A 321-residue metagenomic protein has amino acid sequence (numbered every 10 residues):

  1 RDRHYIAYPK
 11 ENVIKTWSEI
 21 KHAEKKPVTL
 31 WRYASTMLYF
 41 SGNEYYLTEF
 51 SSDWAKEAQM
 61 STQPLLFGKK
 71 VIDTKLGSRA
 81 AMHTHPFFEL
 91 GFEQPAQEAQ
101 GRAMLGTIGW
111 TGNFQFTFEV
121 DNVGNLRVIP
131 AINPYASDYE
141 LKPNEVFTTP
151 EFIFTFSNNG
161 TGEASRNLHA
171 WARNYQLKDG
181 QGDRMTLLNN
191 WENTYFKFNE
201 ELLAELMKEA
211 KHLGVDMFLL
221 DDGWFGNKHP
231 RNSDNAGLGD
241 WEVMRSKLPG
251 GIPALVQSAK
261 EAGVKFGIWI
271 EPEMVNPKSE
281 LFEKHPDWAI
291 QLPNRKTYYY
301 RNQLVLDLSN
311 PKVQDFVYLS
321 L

Functional and structural regions predicted by a protein language model:
R1-E119, Y135: Polysaccharide-binding surfaces and accessory modules of carbohydrate-active proteins
Y8, L141, S246-P249: Hydrophobic beta-strand core residues of beta-sandwich domains
W17-K21, T148, K265, W269: Residues within well-ordered beta-strands of beta-sheet-rich folds
A23, F156-S157, E273-V275: Short coil/turn motifs at secondary-structure junctions
N122-K142: Short acidic, Pro/Gly- and aromatic-enriched capping/linker segments at domain boundaries
Y139-N158: Short Pro-Gly-centered flexible turn/kink motifs
F154-M185, E192: Terminal connector regions
D179-S320: Aromatic-lined carbohydrate-binding/catalytic grooves of carbohydrate-active enzymes
